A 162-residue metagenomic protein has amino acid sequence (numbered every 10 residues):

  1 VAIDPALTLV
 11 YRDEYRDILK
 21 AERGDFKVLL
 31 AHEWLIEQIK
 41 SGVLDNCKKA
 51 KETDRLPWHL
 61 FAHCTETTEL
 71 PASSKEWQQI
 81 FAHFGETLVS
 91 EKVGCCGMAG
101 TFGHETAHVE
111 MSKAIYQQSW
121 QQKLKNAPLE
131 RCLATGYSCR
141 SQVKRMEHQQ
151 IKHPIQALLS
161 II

Functional and structural regions predicted by a protein language model:
V1-I162: Iron-sulfur cluster-binding electron-transfer modules in prokaryotic oxidoreductases
